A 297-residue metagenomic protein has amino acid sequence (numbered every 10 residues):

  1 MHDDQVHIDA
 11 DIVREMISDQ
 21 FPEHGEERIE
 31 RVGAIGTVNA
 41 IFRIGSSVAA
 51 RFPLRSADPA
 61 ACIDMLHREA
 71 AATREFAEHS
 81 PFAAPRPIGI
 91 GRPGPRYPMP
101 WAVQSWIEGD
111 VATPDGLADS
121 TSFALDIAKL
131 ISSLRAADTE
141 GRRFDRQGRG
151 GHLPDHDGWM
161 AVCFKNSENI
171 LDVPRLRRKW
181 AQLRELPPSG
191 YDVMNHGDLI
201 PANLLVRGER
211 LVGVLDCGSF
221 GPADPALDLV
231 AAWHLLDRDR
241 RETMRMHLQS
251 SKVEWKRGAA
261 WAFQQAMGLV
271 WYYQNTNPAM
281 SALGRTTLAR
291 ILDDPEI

Functional and structural regions predicted by a protein language model:
M1-G25: Juxta-kinase regulatory segment immediately upstream of eukaryotic protein kinase catalytic domains
H2-V6, E26-D155, K165-N166, L171 (+2 more regions): ATP-binding pocket architecture of kinase catalytic cores
T37, S219-P222, V230-I297: Helix-rich C-terminal or lid/interface subdomains of diverse kinases
T37-I44, A50, P87, W180-L229: Active-site acidic catalytic loop and adjacent metal/ATP-binding pocket of ATP-dependent phosphoryl transfer enzymes
G45-V48, P81, E209, H234-D237 (+1 more regions): Short glycine/proline-enriched coil/turn segments at helix->beta-strand junctions
F123-D126, D172, P225, A259-A262 (+1 more regions): An acidic site on a long C-lobe helix of protein kinase domains
R146-E185, T243, H247, V253-R257 (+1 more regions): Helical cap/lid subdomains and adjacent loops of hydrolase enzymes that gate the active-site channel and determine
